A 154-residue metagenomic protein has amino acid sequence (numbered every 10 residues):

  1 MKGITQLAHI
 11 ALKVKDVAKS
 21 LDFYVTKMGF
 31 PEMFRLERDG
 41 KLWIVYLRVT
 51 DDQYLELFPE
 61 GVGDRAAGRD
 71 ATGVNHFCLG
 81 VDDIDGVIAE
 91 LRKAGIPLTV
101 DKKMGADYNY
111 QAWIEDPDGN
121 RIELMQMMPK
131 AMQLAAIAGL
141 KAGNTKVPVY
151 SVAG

Functional and structural regions predicted by a protein language model:
M1-G3, Y46, I88-G154: Vicinal oxygen chelate
K2, K13-L55: Core segments of cupin and vicinal oxygen chelate
Q6-D16, I44-V49, R65-L91, Y110-E115 (+1 more regions): Vicinal oxygen chelate
H9, M28, E123: Short catalytic micro-motifs in class I SAM-dependent methyltransferases
M33, L42-W43, V62-A67, V100 (+1 more regions): A short, acidic/glycine-rich surface segment
E37, G68-R69, K103: Short Gly/Pro-enriched turn/cap motifs at secondary-structure boundaries
E56-F58, E123: Conserved beta-strand in the GNAT
